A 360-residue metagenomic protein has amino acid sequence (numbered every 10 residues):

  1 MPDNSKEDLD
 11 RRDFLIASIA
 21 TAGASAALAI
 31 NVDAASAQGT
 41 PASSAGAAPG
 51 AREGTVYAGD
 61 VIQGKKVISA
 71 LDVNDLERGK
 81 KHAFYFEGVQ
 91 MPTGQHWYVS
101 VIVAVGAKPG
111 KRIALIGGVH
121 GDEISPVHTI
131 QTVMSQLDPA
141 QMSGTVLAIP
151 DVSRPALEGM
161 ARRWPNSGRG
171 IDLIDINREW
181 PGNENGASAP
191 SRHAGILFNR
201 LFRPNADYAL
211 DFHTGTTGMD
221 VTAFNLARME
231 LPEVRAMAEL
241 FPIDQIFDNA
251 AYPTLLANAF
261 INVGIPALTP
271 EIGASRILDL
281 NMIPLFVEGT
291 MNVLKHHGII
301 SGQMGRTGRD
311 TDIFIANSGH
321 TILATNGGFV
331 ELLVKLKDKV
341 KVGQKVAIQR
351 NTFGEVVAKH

Functional and structural regions predicted by a protein language model:
P2-D3, E7, D13-A35: N-terminal export signals
D8-R11, L15-I19, Q38-H360: Structured catalytic-domain cores with a bias toward divalent-metal coordination
